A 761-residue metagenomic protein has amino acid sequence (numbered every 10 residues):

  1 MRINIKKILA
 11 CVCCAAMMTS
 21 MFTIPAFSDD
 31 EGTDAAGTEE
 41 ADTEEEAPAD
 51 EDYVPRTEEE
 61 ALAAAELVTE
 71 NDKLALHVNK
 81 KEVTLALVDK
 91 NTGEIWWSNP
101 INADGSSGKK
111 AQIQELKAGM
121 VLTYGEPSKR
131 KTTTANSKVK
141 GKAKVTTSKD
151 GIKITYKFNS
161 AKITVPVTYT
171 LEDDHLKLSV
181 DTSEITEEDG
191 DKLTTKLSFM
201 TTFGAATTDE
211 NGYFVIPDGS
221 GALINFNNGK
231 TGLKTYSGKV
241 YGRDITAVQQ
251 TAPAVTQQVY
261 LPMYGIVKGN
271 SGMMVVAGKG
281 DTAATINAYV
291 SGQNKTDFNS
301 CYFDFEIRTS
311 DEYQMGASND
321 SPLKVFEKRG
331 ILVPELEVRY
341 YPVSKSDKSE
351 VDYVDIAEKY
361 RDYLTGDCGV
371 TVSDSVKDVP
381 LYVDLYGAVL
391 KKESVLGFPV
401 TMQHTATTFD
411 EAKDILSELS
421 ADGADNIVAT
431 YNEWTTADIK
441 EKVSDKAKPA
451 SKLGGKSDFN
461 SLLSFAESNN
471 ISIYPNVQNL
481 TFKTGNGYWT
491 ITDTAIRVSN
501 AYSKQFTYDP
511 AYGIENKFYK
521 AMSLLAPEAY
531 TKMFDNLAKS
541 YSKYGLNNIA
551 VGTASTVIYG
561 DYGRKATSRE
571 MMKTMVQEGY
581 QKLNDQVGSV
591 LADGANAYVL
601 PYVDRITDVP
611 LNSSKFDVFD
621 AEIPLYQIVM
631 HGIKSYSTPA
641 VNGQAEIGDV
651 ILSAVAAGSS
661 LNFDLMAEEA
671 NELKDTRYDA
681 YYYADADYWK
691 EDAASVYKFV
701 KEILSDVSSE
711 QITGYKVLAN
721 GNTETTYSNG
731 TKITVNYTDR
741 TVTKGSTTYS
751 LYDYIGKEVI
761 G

Functional and structural regions predicted by a protein language model:
R2-V12: Bacterial N-terminal signal peptides that target proteins for export
V12-S20: Bacterial N-terminal signal peptides
T19-A36: Sec-dependent signal peptide cleavage junction
A36, A41-D374, T738, G745-S746 (+2 more regions): N-terminal accessory beta-strand-rich subdomains and adjacent acidic, glycine-rich linkers that precede catalytic cores
K73, V180, L419, G552 (+2 more regions): Conserved, mostly hydrophobic/aromatic
V78-K90, I266-S300, N479-F482, N486-N547 (+1 more regions): Active-site-proximal substrate-binding groove within the catalytic cores of carbohydrate-active enzymes
I356-L364, T408-E418, L525-I549: An active-site-proximal structural segment forming one wall of the substrate-binding cleft that immediately precedes
D378-S464, S468-K532, G560: Aromatic-lined carbohydrate-binding/catalytic grooves of carbohydrate-active enzymes
